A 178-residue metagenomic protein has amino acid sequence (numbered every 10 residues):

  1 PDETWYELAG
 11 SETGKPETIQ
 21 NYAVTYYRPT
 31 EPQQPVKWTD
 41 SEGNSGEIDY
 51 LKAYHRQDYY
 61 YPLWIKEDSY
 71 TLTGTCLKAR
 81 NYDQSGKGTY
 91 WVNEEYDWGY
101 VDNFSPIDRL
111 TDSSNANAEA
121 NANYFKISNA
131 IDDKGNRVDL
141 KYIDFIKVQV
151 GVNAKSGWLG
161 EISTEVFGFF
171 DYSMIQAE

Functional and structural regions predicted by a protein language model:
P1-E3, A9-G14, S156-E178: Aromatic, loop-rich ligand-recognition surfaces of beta-strand-rich domains
D2, I146-Q149: Conserved catalytic-core segments centered on acid/base and nucleophilic motifs
E3, T13-A116: Low-complexity, serine/threonine/proline-enriched polar segments
A116-N136: A Trp-anchored, charged/polar loop motif used as the substrate-binding/catalytic surface of acyl/ester-handling
L140-F145: Extracellular Ig-like/FN3 beta-sandwich strand-entry sites
V148-G157: Short beta-strand-plus-loop segments that form exposed binding edges in beta-rich domains
